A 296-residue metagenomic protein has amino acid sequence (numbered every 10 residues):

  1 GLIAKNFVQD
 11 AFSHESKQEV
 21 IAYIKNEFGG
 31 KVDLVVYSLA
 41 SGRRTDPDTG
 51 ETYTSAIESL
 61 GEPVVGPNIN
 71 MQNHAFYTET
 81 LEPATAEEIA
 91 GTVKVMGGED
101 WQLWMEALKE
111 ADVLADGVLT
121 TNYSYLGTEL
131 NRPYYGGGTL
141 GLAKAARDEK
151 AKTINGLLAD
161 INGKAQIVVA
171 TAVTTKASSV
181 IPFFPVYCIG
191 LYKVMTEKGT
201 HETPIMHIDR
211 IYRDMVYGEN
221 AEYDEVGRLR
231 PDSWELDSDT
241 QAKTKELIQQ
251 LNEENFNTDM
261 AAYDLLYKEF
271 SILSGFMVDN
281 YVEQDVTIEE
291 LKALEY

Functional and structural regions predicted by a protein language model:
G1-K17: Rossmann-fold cofactor-recognition segment
L2, E19-T49: A glycine-rich helix->loop->beta "capping" turn within Rossmann-like NAD(P)(H)-dependent oxidoreductase domains
A4, K31-L34, D116-L119, G163-Q166: Residue-level recognition of the N-termini of beta-strands and the immediately preceding loop/turn
F12, Y37-R44, A170-V180: Short, conserved secondary-structure transition motifs
V32-S41, T52, N68-I69, L119-S124: Rossmann-fold scaffold of SDR-type NAD(P)-dependent oxidoreductases
S41-P63: Short, solvent-exposed beta-strand-terminating loops
I57-N162, V169-Y192: Catalytic loop of short-chain dehydrogenase/reductase
M96, T153, G163-V168, F183-Y296: C-terminal helical subdomain
